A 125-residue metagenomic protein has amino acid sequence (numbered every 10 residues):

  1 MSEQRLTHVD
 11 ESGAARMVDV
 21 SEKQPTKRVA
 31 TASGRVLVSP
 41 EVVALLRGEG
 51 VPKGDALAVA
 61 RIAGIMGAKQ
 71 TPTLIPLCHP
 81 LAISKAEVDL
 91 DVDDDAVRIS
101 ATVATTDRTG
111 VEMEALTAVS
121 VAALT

Functional and structural regions predicted by a protein language model:
M1-L57, I62-H79, I83-T125: C-terminal binding/interaction regions
